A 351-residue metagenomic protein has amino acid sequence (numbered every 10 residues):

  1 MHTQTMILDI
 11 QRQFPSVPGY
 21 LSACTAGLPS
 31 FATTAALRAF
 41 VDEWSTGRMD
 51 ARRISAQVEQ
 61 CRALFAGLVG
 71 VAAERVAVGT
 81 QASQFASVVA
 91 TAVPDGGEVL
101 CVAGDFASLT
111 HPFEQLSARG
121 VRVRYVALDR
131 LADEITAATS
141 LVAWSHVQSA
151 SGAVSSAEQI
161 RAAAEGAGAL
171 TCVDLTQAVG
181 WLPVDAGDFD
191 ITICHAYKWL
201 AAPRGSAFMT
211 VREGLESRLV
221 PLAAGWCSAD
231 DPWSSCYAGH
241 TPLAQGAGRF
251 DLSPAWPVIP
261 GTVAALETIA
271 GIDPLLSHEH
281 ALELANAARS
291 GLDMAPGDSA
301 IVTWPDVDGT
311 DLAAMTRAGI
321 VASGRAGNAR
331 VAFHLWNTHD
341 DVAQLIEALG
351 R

Functional and structural regions predicted by a protein language model:
M1-R351: Pyridoxal 5′-phosphate
